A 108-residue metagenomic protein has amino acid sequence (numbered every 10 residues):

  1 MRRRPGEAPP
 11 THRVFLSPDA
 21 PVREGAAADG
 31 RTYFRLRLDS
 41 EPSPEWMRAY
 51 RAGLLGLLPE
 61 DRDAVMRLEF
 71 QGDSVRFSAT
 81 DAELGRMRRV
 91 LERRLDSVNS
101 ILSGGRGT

Functional and structural regions predicted by a protein language model:
M1-T108: Structured alpha/beta or helical-core interaction and ligand-binding surfaces enriched in interleaved
